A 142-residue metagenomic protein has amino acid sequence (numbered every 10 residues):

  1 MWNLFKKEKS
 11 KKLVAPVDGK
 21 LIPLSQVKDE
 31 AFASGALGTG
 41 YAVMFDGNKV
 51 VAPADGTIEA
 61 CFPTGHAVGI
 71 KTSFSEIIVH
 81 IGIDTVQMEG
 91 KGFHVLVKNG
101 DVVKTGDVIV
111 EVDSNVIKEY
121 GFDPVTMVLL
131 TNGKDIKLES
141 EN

Functional and structural regions predicted by a protein language model:
M1-N142: Contiguous, well-folded functional domains in the mature portion of proteins
